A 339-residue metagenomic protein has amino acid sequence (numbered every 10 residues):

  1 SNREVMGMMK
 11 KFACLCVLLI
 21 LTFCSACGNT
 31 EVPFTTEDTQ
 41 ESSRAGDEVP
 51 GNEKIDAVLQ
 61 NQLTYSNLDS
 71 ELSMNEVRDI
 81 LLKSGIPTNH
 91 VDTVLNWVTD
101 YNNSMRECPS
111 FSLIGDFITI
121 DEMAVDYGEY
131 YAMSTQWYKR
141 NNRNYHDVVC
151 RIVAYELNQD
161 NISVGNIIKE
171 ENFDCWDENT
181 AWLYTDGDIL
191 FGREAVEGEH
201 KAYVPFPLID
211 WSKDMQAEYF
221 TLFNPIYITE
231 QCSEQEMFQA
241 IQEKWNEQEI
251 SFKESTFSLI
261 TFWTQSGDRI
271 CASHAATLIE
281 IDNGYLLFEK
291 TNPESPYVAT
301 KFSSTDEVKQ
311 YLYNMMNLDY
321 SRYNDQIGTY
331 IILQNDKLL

Functional and structural regions predicted by a protein language model:
R3, G7-F12: Positively charged n-region of N-terminal signal peptides that target proteins for export
K11-L19: Sec-dependent N-terminal signal peptides
F23-A26: C-terminal motif of bacterial Sec signal peptides marking the signal peptidase cleavage site
G28-T30: Bacterial signal peptide processing site
E37-I86: N-terminal low-complexity, Pro/Thr/Ser-rich intrinsically disordered segments that act as propeptides or flexible
H90-T264, R269-A272, E280, G284-Y285 (+1 more regions): Acidic/His-rich structured neighborhood in mature extracellular/periplasmic domains
F288-T291, S303-L339: Low-complexity, Gly/Ser/Thr/Pro-rich intrinsically disordered linker/tail segments
